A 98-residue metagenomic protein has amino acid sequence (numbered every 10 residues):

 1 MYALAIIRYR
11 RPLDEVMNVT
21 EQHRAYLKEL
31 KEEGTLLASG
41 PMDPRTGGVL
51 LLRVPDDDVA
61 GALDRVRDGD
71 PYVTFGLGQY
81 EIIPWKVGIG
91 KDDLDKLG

Functional and structural regions predicted by a protein language model:
M1-G98: Conserved, structured core segments of small domains
